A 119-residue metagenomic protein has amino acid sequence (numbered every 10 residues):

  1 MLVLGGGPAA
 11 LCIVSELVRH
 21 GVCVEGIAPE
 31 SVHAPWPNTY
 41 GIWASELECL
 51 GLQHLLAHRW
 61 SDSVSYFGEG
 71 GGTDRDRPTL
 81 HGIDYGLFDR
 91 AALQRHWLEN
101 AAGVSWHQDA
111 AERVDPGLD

Functional and structural regions predicted by a protein language model:
M1, R19-H20, V114: Extreme N-terminal leader/targeting segments of oxidoreductases
M1-A9: Beta1/beta-strand and adjacent pyrophosphate-binding region of the FAD-binding site in flavoprotein oxidoreductases
G7, S45-E48, E112-R113: Short beta->alpha connector loops
E16-G72, A92: N-terminal FAD cofactor-binding segment of flavoenzymes
Y66-D119: Conserved N-terminal helical subregion
